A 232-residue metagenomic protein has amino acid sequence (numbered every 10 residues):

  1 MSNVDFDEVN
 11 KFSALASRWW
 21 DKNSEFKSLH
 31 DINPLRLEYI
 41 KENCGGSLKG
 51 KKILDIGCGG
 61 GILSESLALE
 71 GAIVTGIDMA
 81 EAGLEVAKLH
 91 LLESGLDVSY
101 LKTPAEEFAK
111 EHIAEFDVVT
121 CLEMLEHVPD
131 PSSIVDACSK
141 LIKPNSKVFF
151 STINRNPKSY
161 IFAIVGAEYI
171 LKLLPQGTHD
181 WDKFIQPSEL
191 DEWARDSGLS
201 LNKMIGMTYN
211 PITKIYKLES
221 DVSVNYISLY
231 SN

Functional and structural regions predicted by a protein language model:
M1-D21: N-terminal, positively charged/glycine-rich alpha-helical extensions of SAM-dependent methyltransferases
W20, A167-Q176: Short glycine/proline- and charge-enriched loop/turn segments that cap or connect secondary-structure elements
K22-K41: Conserved SAM-binding loop and adjacent beta-strand
L37-G46, K51-K158, S228-Y230: Conserved SAM-binding loop
T152, K172-E189: Acceptor-substrate binding/catalytic loop of class I
S159-Y169: Short, flexible, mixed-charge acidic loops at enzyme active sites
D182-G198, M204: Short alpha-helix
I215-N232: Core SAM-dependent methyltransferase catalytic element
